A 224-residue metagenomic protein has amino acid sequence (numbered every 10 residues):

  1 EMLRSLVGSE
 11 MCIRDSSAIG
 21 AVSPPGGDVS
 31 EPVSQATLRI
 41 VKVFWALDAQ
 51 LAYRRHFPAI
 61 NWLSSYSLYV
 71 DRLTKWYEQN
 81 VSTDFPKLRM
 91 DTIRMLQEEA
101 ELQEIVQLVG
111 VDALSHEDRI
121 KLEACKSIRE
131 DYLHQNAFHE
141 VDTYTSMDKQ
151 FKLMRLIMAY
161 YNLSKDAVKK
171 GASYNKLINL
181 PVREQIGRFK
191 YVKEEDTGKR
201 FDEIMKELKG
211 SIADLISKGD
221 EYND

Functional and structural regions predicted by a protein language model:
E1-G8, C12-I13: Single conserved hydrophobic/aromatic residue that forms the stacking wall/gate of nucleotide- or nucleobase-binding
S9-E10, F57-L68, M147-D148, K199-D202: Noncatalytic linker/hinge segments flanking ATPase motor cores
R14-I19: Loop/turn-to-beta-strand initiation segments
V22, G26-E99: Conserved P-loop NTPase
D84-K87, D91-D224: Terminal-proximal interaction/regulatory segments of ATP-powered molecular machines
